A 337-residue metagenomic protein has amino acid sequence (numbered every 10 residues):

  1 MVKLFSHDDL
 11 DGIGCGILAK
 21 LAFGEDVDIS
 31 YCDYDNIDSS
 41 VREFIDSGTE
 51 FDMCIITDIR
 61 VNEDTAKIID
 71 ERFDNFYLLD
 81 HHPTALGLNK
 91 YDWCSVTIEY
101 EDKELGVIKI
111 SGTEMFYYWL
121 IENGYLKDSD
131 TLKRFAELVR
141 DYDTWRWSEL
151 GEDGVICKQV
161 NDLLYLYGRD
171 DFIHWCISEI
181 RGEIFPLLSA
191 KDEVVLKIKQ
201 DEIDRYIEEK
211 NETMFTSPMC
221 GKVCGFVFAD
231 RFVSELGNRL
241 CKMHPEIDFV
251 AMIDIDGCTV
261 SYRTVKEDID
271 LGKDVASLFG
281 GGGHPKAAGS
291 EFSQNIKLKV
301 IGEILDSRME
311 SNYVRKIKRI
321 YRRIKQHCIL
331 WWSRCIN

Functional and structural regions predicted by a protein language model:
M1-K158, D201, R205-C335: Replace "Mg2+/Mn2+-dependent" with "divalent metal-dependent
L150-N211: Active-site-proximal loop/helix segment associated with metal-binding centers of metalloenzymes
